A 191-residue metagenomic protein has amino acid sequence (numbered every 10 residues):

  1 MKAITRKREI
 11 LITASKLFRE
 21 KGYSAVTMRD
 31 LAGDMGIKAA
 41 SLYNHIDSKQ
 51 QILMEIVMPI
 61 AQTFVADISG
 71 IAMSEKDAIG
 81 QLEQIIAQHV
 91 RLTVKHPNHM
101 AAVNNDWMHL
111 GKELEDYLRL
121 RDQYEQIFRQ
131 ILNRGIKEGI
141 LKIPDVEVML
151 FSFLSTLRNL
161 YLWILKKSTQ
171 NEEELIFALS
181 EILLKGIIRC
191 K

Functional and structural regions predicted by a protein language model:
M1-T5, K191: N-terminal intrinsically disordered/low-complexity leader segments
T5-E9, L17-Q51, E55: Helix-turn-helix
I10-F18, H89, L183: Short hydrophobic clusters on alpha-helical segments that form packing/core surfaces in small helical domains
I46, N105-L110: Short helix-capping/turn signature of helix-turn-helix
L53, V57, A61, L82 (+4 more regions): Amphipathic, non-transmembrane alpha-helical scaffold segments
E55, S69-N98, M149-F153: Hydrophobic alpha-helical connector segments
Q62-V65, S69, K95, E113-E138 (+1 more regions): Amphipathic alpha-helical packing segments from all-alpha helical-bundle domains
M100-N105, L114, L118, I136-I182 (+1 more regions): Hydrophobic/aromatic-rich alpha-helical bundle segments in the mid-to-C-terminal region
